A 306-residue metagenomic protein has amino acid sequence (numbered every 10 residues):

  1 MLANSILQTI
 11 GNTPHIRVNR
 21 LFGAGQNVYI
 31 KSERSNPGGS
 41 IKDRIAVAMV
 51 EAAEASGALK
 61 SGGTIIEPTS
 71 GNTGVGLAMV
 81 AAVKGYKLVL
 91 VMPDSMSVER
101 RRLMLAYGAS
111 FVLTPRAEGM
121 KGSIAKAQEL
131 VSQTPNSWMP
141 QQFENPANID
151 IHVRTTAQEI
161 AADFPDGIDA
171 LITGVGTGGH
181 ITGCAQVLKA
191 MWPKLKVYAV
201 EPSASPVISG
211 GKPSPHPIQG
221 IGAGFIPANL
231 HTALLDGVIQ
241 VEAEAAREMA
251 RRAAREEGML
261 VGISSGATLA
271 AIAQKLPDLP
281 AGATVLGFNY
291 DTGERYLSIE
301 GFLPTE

Functional and structural regions predicted by a protein language model:
M1-E306: PLP-dependent amino-acid enzyme catalytic core
